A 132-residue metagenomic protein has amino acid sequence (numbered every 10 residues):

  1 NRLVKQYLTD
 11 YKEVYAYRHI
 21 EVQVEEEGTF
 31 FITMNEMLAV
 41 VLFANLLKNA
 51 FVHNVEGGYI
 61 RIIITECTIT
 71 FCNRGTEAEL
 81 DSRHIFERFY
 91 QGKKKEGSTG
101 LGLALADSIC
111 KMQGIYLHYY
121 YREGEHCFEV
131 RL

Functional and structural regions predicted by a protein language model:
E21-F30: Conserved catalytic submotifs in the C-terminal HATPase_c
A39-F43: A residue-level detector for a conserved hydrophobic packing site within the catalytic ATP-binding domain
N49-F51: Short helix-loop "hinge" at the ATP-lid/N-box region of the Bergerat-fold HATPase_c
G57-T68: Short beta-strand/loop element within the Bergerat-fold HATPase_c
E77-Y90: Short conserved segment of the HATPase_c
G102, A106: Short alpha-helical Gxxx[C/S/T] motif in the catalytic ATP-binding
G114-I115, Y119: Conserved glycine-rich
